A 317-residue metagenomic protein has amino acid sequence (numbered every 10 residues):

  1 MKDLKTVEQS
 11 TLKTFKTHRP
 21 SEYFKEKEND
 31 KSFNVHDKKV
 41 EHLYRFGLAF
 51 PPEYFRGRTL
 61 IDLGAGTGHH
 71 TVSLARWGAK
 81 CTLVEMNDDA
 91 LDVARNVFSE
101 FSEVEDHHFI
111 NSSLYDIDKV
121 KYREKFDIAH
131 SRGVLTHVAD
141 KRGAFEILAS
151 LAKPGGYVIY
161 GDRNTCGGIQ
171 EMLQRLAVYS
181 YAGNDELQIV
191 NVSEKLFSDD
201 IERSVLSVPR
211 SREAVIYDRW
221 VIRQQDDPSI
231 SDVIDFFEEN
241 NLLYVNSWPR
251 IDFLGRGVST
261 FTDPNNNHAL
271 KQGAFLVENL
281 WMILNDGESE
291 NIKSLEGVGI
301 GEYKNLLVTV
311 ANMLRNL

Functional and structural regions predicted by a protein language model:
N34-G57: Conserved alpha-helix/loop element of class I SAM-dependent methyltransferases that forms part of the SAM/SAH-binding
T67-G78: Conserved SAM-binding loop of SAM-dependent methyltransferases across substrates and taxa, primarily the Class I
N87: Conserved SAM/SAH-binding beta-strand->alpha-helix loop
A94-R95: Conserved SAM-binding loop
H130: A conserved beta-strand element that flanks and buttresses the S-adenosyl-L-methionine
R142-P154: A short glycine-rich, Lys/Arg-flanked "PGG" loop and its adjoining helix->strand segment in the class I
Y157-S198: Conserved class I S-adenosyl-L-methionine
S211-L317: Rossmann-like AdoMet/SAM-dependent catalytic core
